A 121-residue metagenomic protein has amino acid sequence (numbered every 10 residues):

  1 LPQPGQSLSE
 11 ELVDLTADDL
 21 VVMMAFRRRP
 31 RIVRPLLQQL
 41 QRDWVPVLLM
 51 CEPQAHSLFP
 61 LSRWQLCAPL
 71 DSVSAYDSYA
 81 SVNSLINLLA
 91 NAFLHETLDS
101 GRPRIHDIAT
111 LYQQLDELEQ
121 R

Functional and structural regions predicted by a protein language model:
L1-T97: Glycine-rich phosphate-binding loops that contact phosphosugars or nucleotide phosphates
D99-R121: A short, charged, Gly/Pro-tolerant segment at domain boundaries
